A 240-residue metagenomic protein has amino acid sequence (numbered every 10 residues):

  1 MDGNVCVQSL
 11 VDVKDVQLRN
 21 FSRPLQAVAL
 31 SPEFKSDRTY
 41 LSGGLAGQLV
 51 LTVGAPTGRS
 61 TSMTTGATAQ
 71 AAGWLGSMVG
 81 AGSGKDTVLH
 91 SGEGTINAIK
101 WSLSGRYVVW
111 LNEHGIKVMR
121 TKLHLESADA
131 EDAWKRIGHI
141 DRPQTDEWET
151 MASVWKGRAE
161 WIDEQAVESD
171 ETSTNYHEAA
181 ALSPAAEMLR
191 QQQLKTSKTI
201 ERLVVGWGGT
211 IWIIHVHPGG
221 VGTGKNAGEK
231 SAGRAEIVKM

Functional and structural regions predicted by a protein language model:
M1-D2, G43-A46, L111-E113, G206-G208: Conserved strand-to-loop turn within each blade of WD40 beta-propeller repeats
V5-S9, L49-G54, I116-T121, W212-H217: WD40-repeat beta-propellers
C6, D15-V16, K35-L41, G105-V109 (+1 more regions): Structural hallmark of WD40 beta-propellers
K14-Q17, S60-T61, K85-T87, S127-D129 (+2 more regions): A structural motif specific to WD40 beta-propellers
L18-S22, V88-G92, I140-R142: Surface loop/turn motifs at the tips and blade-to-blade linkers of beta-strand repeat domains
R23-E33, E93-W101, T145-K195: Canonical WD40 repeat/beta-propeller blade segments in eukaryotic WD-repeat proteins
V53-L75, R120-D132, H215-S231, A235-I237: Short loop/turn segments immediately following beta-strands, especially the blade-tip and inter-blade linker loops
T64-V88, A133-Q165, V238-M240: Surface-exposed loop and turn segments in beta-propeller and other repeat-based domains that flank or scaffold
